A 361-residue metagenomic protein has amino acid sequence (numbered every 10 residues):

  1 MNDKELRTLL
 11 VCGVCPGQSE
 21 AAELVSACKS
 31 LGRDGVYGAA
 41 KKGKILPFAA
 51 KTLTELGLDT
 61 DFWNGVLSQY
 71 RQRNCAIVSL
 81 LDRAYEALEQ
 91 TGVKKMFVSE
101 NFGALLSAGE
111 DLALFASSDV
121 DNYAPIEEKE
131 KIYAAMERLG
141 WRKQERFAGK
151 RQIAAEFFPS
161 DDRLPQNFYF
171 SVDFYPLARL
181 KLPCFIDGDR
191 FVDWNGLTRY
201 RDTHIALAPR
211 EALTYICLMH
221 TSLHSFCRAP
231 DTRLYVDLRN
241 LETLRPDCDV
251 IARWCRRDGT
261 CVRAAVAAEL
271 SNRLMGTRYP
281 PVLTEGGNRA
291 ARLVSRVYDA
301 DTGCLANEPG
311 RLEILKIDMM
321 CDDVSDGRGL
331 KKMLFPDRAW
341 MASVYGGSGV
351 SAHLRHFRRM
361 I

Functional and structural regions predicted by a protein language model:
M1-S118, A124-I361: Conserved NTP-donor binding/palm subdomain of two-metal-ion nucleotidyltransferases/polymerases, i.e., the charged
